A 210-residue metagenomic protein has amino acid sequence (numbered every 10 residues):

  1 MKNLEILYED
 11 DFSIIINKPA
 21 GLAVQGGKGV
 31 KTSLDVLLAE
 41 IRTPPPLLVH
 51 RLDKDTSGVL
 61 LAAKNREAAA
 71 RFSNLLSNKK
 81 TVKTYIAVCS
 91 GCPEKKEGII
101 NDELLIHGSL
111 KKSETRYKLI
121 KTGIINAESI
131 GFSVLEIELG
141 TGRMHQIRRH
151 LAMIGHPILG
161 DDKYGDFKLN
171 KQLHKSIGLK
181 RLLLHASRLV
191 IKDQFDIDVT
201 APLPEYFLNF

Functional and structural regions predicted by a protein language model:
M1-G123, E128-S129, V134, D198 (+1 more regions): RNA pseudouridine synthases
E9, D55, G140, L184 (+1 more regions): A short, compositionally biased micro-patch
V30-L34, L38, I130-L189: Pseudouridine synthase
L104, R188-I191: Short polybasic amphipathic segments
G108, G155, D193-F195: Residue-level detection of beta-strand-connecting loop/turn positions
